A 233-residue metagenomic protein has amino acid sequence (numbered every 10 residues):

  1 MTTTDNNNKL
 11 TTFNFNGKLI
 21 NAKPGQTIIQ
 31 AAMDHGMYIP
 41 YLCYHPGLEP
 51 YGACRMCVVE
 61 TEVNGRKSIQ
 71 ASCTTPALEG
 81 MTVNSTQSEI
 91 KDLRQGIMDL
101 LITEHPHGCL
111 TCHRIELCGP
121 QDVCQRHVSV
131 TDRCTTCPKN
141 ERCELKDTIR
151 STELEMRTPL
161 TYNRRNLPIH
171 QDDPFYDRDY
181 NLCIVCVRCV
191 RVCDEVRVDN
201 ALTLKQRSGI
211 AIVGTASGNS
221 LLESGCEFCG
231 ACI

Functional and structural regions predicted by a protein language model:
T2-C229, I233: Ferredoxin-type iron-sulfur electron-transfer modules and their immediate structural context
